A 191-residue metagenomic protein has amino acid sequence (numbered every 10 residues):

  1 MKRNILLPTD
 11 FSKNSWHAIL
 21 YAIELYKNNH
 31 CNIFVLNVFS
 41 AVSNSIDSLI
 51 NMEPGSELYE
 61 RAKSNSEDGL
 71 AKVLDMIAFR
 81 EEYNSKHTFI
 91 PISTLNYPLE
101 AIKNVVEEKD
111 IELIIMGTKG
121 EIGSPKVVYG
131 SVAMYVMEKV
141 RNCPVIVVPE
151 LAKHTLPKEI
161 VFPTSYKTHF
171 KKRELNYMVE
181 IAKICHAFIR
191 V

Functional and structural regions predicted by a protein language model:
M1-S56, E159-V191: Small/aliphatic-rich secondary-structure junction motif
Y21, N65-M76, A101, E174-Y177: Short, solvent-exposed amphipathic alpha-helices that sit in or adjacent to ligand/effector-binding or catalytic
F34-L36, I90-T94, I146, R190: General small-molecule cofactor/ligand-binding pocket signal
I46-P54, K72-S85: Inter-domain helical "communication" segments and dimerization helices that couple sensory or membrane-embedded modules
P54-D68: A short acidic, glycine-rich active-site loop that binds or catalyzes chemistry on phosphate/adenosine moieties
D75-I114: Structural beta-alpha unit
E81-K86, M137-K153, P163-K172: Short, charged helix-to-loop "capping" segments that act as catalytic/coupling loops
I102-K153: Gly/Ser-rich helix-loop-strand patches that form or flank binding pockets for ribonucleotide-derived cofactors
